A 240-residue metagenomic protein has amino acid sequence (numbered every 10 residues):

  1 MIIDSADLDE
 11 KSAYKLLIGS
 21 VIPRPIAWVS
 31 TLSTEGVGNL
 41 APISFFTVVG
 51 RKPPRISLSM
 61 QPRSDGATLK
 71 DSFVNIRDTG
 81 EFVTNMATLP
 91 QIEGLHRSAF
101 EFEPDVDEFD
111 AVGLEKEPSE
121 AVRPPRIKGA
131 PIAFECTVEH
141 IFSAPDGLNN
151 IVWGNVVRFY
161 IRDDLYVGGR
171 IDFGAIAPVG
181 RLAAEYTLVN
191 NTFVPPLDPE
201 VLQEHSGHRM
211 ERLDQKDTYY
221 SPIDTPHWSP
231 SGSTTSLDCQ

Functional and structural regions predicted by a protein language model:
M1-Q240: Basic, polyanion-binding surface patches
